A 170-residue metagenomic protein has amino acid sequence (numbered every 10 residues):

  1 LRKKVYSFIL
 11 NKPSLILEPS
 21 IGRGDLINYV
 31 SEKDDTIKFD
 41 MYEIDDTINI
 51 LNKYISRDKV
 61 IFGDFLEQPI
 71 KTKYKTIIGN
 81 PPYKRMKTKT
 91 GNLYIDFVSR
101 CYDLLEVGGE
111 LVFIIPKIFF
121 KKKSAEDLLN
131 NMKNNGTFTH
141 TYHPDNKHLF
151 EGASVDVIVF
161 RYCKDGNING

Functional and structural regions predicted by a protein language model:
L1-F8, S14-L15, S20-L51, R57 (+1 more regions): Signature of N6-adenine DNA methyltransferases within the class I
